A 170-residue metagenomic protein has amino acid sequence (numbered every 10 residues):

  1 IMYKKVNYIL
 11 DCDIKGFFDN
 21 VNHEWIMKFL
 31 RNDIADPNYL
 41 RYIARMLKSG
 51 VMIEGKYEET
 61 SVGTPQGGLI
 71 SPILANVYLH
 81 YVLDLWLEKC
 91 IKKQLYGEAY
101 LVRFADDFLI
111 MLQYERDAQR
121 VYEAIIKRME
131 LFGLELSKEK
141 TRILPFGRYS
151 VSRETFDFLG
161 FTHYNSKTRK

Functional and structural regions predicted by a protein language model:
I1-F146, S150, T155-F158: Conserved polymerase palm-domain catalytic core
F17, N165-S166: Short, acidic Gly/Pro/Ser/Thr-rich loop/turn segments
F161, K167-K170: Basic, alpha-helical interaction scaffolds
